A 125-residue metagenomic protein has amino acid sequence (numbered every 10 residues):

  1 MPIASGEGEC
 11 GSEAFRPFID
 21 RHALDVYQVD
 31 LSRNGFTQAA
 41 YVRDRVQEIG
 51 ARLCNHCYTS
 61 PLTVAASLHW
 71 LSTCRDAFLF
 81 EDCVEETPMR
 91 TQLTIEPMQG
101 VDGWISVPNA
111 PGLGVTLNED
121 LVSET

Functional and structural regions predicted by a protein language model:
M1-W104, P108: Shared catalytic-loop signature of beta/alpha-barrel
V122-E124: Intrinsic disorder at enzyme termini
